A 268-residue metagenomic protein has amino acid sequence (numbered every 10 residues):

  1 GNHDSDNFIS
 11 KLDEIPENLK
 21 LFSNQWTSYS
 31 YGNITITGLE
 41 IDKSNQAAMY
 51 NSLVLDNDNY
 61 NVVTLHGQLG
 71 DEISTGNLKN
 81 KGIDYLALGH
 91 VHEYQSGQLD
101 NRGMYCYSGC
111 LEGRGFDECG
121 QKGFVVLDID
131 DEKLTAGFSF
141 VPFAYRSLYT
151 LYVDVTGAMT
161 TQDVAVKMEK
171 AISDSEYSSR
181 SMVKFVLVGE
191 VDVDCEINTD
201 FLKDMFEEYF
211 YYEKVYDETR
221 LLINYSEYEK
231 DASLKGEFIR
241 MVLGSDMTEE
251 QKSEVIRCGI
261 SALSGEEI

Functional and structural regions predicted by a protein language model:
G1-N2, T219: A short, structured active-site edge motif that brings together acidic residues
N2-C106, C110-G115, C119-Q121, D128: His/Asp/Glu-rich metal-coordinating catalytic cores of metallo-dependent phosphodiesterases/hydrolases acting on
N33-L39, G123, Y225-K235: Short, surface-exposed amphipathic charged segments that create phosphate/polyanion-binding patches used for binding
K81-L86, E118-V125, G157, D194-I197 (+1 more regions): Short, mixed-charge, low-aromatic patches
D84-G97, G109-K122, K184-V191, S233-Q251: A broadly tuned preference for mixed-charge, low-complexity surface segments
D131-I268: Accessory, non-catalytic peripheral segments of nucleic-acid enzymes
